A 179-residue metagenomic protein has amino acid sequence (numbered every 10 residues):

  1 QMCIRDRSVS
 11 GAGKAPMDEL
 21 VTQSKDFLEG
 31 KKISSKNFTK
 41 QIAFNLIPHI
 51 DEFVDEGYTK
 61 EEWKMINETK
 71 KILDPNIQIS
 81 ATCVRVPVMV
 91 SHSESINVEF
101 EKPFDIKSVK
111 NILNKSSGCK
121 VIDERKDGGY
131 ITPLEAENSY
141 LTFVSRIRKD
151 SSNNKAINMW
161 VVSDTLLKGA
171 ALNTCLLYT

Functional and structural regions predicted by a protein language model:
M2-D6, Y178-T179: Conserved small/polar residues in nucleotide/adenosyl-binding loops
R5-N158: C-terminal substrate-binding/catalytic lobe of Rossmann-fold NAD(P)-dependent oxidoreductases
A156-L177: Generic C-terminus detector
